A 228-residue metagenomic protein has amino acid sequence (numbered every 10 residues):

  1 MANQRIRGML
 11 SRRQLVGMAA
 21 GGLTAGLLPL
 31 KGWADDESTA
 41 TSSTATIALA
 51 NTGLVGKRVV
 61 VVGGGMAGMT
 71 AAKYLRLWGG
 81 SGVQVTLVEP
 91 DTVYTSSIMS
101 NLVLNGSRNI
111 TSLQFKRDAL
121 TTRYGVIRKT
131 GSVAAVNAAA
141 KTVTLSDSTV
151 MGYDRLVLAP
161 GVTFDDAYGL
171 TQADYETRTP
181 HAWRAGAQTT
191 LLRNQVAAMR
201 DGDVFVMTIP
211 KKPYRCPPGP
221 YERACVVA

Functional and structural regions predicted by a protein language model:
M1-L10, D36-E37: N-terminal secretory signal peptides
L10-P29: N-terminal export leaders
K31-W33: Sec/Tat signal peptide C-region and signal peptidase I cleavage site
D35-S38, T46-I127, K211-A228: Beta1-alpha1 glycine-rich phosphate/pyrophosphate-binding loop at the start of Rossmann-like nucleotide-binding domains
G131-A140: A conserved short coil-to-beta-strand element within the FAD-binding core of flavoproteins
D147-R155: Core beta-strand elements of the Rossmann-like FAD/NAD(P) dinucleotide-binding domain in flavoenzyme oxidoreductases
P160-A228: Glycine-rich dinucleotide-binding loop and its adjacent helix/turn
